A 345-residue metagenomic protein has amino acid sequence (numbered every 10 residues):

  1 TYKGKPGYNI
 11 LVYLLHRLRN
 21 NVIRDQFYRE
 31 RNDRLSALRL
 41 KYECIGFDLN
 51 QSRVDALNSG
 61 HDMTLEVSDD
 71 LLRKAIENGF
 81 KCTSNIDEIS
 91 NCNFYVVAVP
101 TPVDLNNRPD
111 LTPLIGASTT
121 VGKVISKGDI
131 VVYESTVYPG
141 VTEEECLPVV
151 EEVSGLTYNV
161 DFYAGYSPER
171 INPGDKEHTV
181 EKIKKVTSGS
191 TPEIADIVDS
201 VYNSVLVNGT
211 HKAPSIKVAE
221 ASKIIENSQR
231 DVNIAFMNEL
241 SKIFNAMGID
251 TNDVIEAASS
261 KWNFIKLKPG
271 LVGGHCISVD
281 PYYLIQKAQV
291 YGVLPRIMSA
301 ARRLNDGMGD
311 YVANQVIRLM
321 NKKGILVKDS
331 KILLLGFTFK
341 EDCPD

Functional and structural regions predicted by a protein language model:
T1-D345: Structural/interface elements that position substrates and couple domains in central-metabolism enzymes
